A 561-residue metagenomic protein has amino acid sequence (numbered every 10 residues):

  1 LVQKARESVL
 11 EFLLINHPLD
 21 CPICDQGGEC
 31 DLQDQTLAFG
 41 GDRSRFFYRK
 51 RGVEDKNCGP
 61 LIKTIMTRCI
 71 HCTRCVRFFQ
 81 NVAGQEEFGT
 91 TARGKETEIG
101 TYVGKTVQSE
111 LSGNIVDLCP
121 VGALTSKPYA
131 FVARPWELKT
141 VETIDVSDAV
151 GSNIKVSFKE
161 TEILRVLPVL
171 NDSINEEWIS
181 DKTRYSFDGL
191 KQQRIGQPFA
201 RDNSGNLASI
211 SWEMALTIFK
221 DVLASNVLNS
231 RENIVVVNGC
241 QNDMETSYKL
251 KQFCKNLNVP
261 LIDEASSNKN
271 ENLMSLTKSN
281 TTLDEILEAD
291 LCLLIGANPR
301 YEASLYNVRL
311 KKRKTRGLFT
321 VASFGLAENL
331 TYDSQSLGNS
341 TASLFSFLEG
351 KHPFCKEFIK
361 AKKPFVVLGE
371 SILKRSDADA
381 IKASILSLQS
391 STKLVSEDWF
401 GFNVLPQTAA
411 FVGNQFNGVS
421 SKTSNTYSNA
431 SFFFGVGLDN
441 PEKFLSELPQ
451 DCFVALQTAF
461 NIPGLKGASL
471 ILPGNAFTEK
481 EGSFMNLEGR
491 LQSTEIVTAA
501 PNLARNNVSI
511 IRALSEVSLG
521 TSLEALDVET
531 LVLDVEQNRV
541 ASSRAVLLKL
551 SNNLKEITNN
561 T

Functional and structural regions predicted by a protein language model:
L1-D145, V150-I154, E162: Fe-S ferredoxin-like electron-transfer domains and their immediately adjacent linker/connector regions across
A5, L32-Q33, F78, S109-E110 (+14 more regions): Short helix/loop capping segments that flank catalytic or ligand/cofactor-binding pockets
K50-P60, G94, Q193-G205, A289-D290 (+1 more regions): Gly-rich Lys/Arg/Thr-decorated short loops/hinges at beta-loop-alpha junctions or inter-strand turns that position
I65-M66, G100-V107, N233-D243, G369-K374 (+1 more regions): Conserved short loop/turn motifs at secondary-structure junctions
W136-E137, V141-D148, K159-T183, T320-A322 (+1 more regions): Terminal amphipathic helices with adjacent charged low-complexity linkers/tails
L164-N238: Catalytic P-loop NTP-binding/switch module of NTPases
E264-K549: Non-catalytic alpha/beta scaffold blocks inside enzyme catalytic domains
